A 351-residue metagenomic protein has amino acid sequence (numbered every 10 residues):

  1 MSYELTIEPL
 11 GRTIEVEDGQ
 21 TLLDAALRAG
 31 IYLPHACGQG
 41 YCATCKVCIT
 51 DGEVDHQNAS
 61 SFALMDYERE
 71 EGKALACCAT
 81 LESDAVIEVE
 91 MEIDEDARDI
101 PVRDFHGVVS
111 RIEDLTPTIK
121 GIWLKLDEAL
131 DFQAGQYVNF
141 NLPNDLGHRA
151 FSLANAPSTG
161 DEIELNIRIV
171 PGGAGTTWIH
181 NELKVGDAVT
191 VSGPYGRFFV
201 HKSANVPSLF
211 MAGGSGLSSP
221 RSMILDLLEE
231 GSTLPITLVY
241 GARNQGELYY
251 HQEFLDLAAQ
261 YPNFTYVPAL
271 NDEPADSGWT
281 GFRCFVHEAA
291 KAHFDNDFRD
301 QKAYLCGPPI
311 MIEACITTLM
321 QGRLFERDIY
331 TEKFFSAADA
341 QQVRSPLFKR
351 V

Functional and structural regions predicted by a protein language model:
M1-A79, A85, P235, V239-V351: Reductase modules of NAD(P)H-dependent flavoproteins
T50-E53, E90-E92, P143, P194: Short, surface-exposed secondary-structure boundary micro-motifs
L64, E71-W123: Fe-S ferredoxin-like electron-transfer domains and their immediately adjacent linker/connector regions across
D99-A188, A242-N244, A269-D272: Ferredoxin-reductase
G135, G216, P308: Short, conserved phosphate/pyrophosphate- and ester-handling motifs at nucleotide-, phospho-/glycolipid
G193-A204: A short, basic/flexible loop-to-alpha-helix module at the beginning of a structural domain
F199, F210-M211, S215-E229: Phosphate-binding glycine-rich loops and their immediate beta-loop-alpha structural context
